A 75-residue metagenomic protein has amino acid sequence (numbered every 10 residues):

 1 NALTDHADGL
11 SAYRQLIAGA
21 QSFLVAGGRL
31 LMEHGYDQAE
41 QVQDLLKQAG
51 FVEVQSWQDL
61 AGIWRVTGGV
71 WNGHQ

Functional and structural regions predicted by a protein language model:
N1-A12: Mobile active-site "lid"/loop adjacent to the S-adenosyl-L-methionine
L3, F23-A26: Helix-to-beta-strand junctions that scaffold the AdoMet/dcAdoMet cofactor pocket in Class I SAM-dependent enzymes
G9, Q38-A39, G62: Alpha-helix N-cap/loop-to-helix initiation residues
Q15-L16, H34-A49: Short alpha-helix
L16-A20, G28: Class I S-adenosylmethionine-dependent transferase superfamily signal
V25, Q43-Q75: Core SAM-dependent methyltransferase catalytic element
